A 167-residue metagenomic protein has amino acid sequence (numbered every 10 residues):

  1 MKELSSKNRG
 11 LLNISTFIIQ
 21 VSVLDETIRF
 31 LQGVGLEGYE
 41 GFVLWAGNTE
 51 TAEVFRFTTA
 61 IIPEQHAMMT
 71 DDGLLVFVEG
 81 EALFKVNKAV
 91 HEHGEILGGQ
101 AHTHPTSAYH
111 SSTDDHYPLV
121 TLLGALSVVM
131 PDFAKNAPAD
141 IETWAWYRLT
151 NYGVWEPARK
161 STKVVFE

Functional and structural regions predicted by a protein language model:
M1-L97, T106-E167: Conserved beta-strand-loop surface patch within small alpha/beta domains used for substrate/adaptor or ligand engagement
T103: Histidine-centered nuclease catalytic patch
